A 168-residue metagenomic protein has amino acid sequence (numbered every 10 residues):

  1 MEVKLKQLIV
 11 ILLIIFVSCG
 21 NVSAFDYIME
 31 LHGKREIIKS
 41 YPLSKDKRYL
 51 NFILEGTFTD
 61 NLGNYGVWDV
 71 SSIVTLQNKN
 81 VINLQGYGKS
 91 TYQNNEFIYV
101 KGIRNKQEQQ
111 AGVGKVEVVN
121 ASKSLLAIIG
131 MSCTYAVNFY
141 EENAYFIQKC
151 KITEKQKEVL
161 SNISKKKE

Functional and structural regions predicted by a protein language model:
M1-I9: Bacterial N-terminal signal peptides that target proteins for export
L8-V17: Sec-dependent N-terminal signal peptides
A24-E168: Beta-strand-enriched cores of mature, soluble protein domains
